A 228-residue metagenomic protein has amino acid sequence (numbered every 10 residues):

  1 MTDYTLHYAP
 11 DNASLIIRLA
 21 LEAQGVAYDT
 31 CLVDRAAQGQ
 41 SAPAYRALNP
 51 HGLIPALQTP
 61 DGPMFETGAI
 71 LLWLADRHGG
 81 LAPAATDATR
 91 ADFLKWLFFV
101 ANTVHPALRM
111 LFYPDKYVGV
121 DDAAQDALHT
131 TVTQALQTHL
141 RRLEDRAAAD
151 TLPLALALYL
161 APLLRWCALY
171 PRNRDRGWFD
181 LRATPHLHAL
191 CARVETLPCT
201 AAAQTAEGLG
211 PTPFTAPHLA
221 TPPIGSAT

Functional and structural regions predicted by a protein language model:
M1-A127: GST-like domain detector, emphasizing the conserved glutathione-binding G-site in the N-terminal thioredoxin-like
C31, Q204-T205: Residue-level detector of family-conserved "landmark" positions at structurally sensitive sites
A47, P83, P106, L181-A183 (+3 more regions): Generic structural "secondary-structure junction" signal
A69, H186, C199: Residue-level recognition of oxygen-bearing side chains
V100-T196: GST-like fold's C-terminal all-alpha helical module
L197-P198, A202-A203: A late-sequence structural motif
E207-T228: Acidic/histidine-enriched, glycine/proline-rich intrinsically disordered or flexible terminal extensions
